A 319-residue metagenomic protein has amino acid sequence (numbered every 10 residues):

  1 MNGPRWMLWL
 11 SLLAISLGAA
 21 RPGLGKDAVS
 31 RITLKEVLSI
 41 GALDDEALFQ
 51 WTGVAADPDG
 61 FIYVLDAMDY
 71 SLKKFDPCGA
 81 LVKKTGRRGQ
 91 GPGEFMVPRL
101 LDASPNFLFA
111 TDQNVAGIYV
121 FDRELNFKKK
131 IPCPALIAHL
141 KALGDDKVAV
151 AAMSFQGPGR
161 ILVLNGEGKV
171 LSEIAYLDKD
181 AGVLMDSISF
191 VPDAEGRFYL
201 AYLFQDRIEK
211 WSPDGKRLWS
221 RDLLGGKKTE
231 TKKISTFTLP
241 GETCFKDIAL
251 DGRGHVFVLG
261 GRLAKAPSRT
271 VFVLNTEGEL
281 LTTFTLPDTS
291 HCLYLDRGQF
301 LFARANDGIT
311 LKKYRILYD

Functional and structural regions predicted by a protein language model:
M1-W9: Bacterial N-terminal signal peptides that target proteins for export
W9-G18: Bacterial N-terminal signal peptides
A19-D319: Eukaryotic scaffold repeat domains enriched in small/polar residues
